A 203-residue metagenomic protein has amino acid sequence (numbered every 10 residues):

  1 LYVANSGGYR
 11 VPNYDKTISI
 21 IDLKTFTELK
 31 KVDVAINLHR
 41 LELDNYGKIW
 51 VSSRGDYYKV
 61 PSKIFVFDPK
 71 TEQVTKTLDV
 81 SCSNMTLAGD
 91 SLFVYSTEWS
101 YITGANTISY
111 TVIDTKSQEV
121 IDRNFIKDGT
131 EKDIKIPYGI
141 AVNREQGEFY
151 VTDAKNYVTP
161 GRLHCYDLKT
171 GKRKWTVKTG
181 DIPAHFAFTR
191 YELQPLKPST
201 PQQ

Functional and structural regions predicted by a protein language model:
L1-Q203: Predominantly soluble domains enriched in secretory-pathway, periplasmic, or organellar proteins
